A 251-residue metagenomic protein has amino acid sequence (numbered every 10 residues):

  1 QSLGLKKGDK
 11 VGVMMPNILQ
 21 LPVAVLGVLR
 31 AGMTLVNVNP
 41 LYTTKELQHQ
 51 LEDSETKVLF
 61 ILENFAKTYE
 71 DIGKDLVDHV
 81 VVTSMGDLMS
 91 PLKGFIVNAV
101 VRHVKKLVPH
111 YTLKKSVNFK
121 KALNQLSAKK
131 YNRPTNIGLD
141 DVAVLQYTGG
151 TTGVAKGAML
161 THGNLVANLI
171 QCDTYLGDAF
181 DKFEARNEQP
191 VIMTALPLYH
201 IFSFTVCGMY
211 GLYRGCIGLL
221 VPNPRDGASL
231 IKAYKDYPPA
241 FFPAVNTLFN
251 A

Functional and structural regions predicted by a protein language model:
Q1-K45, V191-P197: Conserved AMP-binding/adenylate-forming
S2-L3, R30-N124: Structural core segment of the AMP-binding/adenylate-forming
L3, D9, K45, K57 (+4 more regions): Structural detector for helix-capping/boundary residues
V11, V28, L59, V142 (+4 more regions): Conserved S/T- and glycine-rich ATP-binding loop of Class I adenylate-forming
M15-P16, M33-H49, E63-F65, C216-Y237 (+1 more regions): ATP-dependent adenylate-forming carboxylate-activation enzymes
V25-A31, D53, H200, M209-Y213: Short hydrophobic alpha-helices that are characteristic scaffold elements of the AMP-binding
K105-Y147, V154, A179-V191: Conserved pre-ATP/AMP-binding loop-to-beta segment of ANL
V166-V191, Y199-F241, T247: Conserved AMP-binding/adenylation subdomain of ANL enzymes
